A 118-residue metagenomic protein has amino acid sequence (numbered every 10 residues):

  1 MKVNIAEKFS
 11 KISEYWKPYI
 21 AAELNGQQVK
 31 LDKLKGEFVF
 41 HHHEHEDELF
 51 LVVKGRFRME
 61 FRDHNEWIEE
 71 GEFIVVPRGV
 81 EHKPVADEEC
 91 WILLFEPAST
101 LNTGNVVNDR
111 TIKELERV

Functional and structural regions predicted by a protein language model:
M1-K30, V107-V118: A short, N-terminal "cap"/entry segment at the start of jelly-roll beta-barrel domains of the cupin/DSBH fold
I20, E37-F40: Short, charged beta-strand/loop "edge" motif centered at a coil->beta-strand transition that forms conserved
N25, V53-K54, E69-E70, E88: A cytosolic small-molecule/anion-sensing beta-strand core signal
G26-Q28, K35-E37, K54-R58, N65 (+1 more regions): Short, charged/polar surface micro-motifs in flexible loops or helix N-caps
K33-L34, H43-E60: Short, conserved beta-strand element in jelly-roll/cupin
H41-H43, H82: Histidine-centered active-site/metal-ligand motif
R62-R78: Short acidic-glycine-tyrosine-enriched beta hairpin
R78-V107: Ligand-binding loop in jelly-roll beta-barrel domains
